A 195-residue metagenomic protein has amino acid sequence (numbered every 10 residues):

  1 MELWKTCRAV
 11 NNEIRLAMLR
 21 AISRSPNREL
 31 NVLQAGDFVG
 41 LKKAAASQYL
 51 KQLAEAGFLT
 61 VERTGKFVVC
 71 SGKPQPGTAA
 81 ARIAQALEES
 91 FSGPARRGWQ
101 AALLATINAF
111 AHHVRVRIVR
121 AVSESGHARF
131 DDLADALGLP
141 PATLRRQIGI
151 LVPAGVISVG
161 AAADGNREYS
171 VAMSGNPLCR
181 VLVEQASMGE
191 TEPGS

Functional and structural regions predicted by a protein language model:
M1-E13: Extreme N-terminal segment that seeds HTH/winged-HTH DNA-binding domains in transcriptional regulators
M1-W4, R20-R24, S71-E124, D135 (+2 more regions): Amphipathic alpha-helical dimerization/coiled-coil segments that flank or bridge DNA-binding/regulatory modules
E13-I14, S25-N31, H113-V116, S125-R129: Short capping segments at the starts of secondary-structure elements
V32-L33, A44, F130-D131, A142: Residues within helix-turn-helix
Q34-G36, I118, D132-L137: A short acidic, leucine-rich amphipathic alpha-helix
G36, G40-Y49, G57, E62-K66: N-terminal intrinsically disordered, low-complexity, charge/repeat-rich segments that act as generic
L41-A54, G138-P153: Short amphipathic alpha-helical interaction segments
E55-T64, S71, A154-A163: Beta-hairpin "wing" of winged helix-turn-helix
